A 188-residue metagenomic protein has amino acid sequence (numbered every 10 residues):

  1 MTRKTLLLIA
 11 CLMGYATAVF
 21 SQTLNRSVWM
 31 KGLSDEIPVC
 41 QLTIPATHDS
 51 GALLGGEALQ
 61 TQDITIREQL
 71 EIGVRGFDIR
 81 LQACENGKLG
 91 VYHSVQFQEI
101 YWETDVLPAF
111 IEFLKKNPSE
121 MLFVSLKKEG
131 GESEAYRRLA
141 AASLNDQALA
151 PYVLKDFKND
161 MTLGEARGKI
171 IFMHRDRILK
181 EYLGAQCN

Functional and structural regions predicted by a protein language model:
M1-T5: Positively charged n-region of N-terminal signal peptides that target proteins for export
L8-I9, V19: Cleavable N-terminal signal peptides
L12-M13: Repetitive helical segments and hydrophobic/amphipathic motifs
S21-I72, G76, E85-N117, M121 (+2 more regions): Long, acidic (Asp/Glu-rich), low-complexity accessory segments flanking structured domains
A46, I79-L81, L126-K128, H174-D176: A cross-domain feature marking catalytic cores of carbohydrate-active enzymes and several ubiquitous metabolic/repair
L81-K88, Y92-N159: Metal-dependent phosphodiesterase/phospholipase catalytic core, i.e., the His/Asp/Glu-rich active-site region
M173-N188: C-terminal active-site rim and adjoining tail of enzyme catalytic domains
